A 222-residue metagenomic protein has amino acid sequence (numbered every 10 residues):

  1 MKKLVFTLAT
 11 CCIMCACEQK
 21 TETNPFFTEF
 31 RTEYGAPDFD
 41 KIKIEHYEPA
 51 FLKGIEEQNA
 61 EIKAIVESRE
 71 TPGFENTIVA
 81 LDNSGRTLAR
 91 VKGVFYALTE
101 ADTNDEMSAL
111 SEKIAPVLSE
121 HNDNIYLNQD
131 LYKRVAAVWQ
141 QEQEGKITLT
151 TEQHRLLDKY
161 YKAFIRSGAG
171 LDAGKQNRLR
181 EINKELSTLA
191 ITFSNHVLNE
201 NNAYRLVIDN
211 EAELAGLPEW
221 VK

Functional and structural regions predicted by a protein language model:
M1-E22: Bacterial Sec-dependent N-terminal signal peptides
C17-K222: Zn2+-dependent metallopeptidase catalytic domains
